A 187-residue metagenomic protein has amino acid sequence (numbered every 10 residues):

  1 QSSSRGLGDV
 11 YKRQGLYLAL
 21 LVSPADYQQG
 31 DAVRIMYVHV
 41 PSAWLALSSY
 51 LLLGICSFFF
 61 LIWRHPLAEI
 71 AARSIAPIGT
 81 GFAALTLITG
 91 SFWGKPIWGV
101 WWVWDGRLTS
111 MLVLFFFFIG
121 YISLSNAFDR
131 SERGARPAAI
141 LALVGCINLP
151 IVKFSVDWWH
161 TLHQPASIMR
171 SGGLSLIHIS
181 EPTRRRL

Functional and structural regions predicted by a protein language model:
Q1-Y11, I177-L187: Single conserved hydrophobic/aromatic residue that forms the stacking wall/gate of nucleotide- or nucleobase-binding
K12-Y27: Alpha-helical transmembrane segments of multi-pass membrane proteins
G30-Y37, I97-S110, G134-A138: Non-cytosolic membrane-interface motifs at loop->transmembrane helix junctions
V40, H160-L176, S180, R184: Membrane-interface transmembrane-helix boundary segments in multi-pass integral membrane proteins
S42-C56, V113-S125, S180, R184: Hydrophobic cores of alpha-helical transmembrane segments in multi-pass inner/ER membrane proteins, independent
I62-R73, F128-G134: Membrane-interface helix-boundary motifs at transmembrane edges
I78-S125: Membrane-interface helix-loop-helix modules in multi-pass inner-membrane proteins
A138-S155: Hydrophobic alpha-helical membrane-insertion segments
